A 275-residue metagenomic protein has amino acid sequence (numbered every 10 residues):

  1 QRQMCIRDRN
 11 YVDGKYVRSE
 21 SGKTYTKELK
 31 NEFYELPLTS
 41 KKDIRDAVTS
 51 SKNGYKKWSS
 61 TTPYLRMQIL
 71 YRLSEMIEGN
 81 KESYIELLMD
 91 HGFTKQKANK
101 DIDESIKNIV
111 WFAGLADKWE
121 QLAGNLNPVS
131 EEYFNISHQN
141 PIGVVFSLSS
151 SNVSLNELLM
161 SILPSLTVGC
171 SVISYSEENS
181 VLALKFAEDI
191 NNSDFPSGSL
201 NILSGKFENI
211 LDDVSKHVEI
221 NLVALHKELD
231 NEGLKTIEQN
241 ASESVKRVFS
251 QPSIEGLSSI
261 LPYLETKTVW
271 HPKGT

Functional and structural regions predicted by a protein language model:
Q3, R7-Y133, P164, E177-E178 (+2 more regions): N-terminal Rossmann-like NAD(P)+-binding subdomain of aldehyde/semialdehyde dehydrogenases
K118-T275: Rossmann-like NAD(P) dinucleotide-binding subdomain of oxidoreductase/dehydrogenase enzymes
